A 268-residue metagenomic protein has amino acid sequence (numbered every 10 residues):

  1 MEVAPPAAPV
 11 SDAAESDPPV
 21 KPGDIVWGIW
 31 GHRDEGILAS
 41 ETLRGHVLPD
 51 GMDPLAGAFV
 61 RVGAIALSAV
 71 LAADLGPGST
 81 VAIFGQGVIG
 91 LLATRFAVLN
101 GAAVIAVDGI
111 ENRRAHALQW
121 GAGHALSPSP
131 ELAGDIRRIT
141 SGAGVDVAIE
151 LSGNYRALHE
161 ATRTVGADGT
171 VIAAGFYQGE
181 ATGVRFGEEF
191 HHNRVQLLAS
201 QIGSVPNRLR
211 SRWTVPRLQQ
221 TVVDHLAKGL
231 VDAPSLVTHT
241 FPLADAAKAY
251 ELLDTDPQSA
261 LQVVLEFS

Functional and structural regions predicted by a protein language model:
M1-W30: A glycine-/small-residue-rich N-terminal strand-loop-strand element that serves as the cofactor-binding glycine loop
A8, D24-V26, E35, S68 (+3 more regions): Residue-level marker of beta-strand positions
I29-T42: A structural motif shared across PLP-dependent enzymes of the aminotransferase-like
D53-P130, G134: Mid-domain Rossmann-like dinucleotide-binding core that forms the NAD(H)/NADP(H) cofactor-binding site
G123-L198: Glycine-rich cofactor phosphate-binding loops and adjacent beta1-alpha1 units of small-molecule cofactor enzyme domains
R138, V184-V237: C-terminal substrate-binding/catalytic core of Rossmann-like NAD(P)-dependent dehydrogenases/reductases
G142, I172, G183, V195 (+2 more regions): C-terminal capping/lid region of NAD(P)-dependent oxidoreductase domains
